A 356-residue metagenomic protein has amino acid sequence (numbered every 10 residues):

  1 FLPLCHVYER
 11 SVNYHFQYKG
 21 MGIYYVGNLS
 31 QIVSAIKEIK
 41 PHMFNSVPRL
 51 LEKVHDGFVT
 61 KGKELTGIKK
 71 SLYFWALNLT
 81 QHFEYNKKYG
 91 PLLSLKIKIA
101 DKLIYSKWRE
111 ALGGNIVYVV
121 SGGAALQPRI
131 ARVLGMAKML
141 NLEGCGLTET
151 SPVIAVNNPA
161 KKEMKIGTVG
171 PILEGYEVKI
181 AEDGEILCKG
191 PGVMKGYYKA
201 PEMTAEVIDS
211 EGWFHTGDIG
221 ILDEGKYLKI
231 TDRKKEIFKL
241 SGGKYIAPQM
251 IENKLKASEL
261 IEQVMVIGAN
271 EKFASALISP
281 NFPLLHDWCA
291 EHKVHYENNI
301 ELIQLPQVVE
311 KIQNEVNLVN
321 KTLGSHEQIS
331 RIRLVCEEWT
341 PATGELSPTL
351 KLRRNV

Functional and structural regions predicted by a protein language model:
L4-Y105, N115: Conserved AMP-binding/adenylation subdomain of ANL enzymes
H6-Y8, R49, G123-I130, E143-A160 (+3 more regions): Conserved A3 ("GATE") glycine/threonine-rich loop of ANL adenylate-forming enzymes
L95, K162, I166, V193-G217 (+3 more regions): Conserved ANL (AMP-binding/adenylate-forming) active-site segment centered on the GW(Y/F)…HTG consensus within
L126, L134-L140, L147-I166, A200-M203 (+1 more regions): Active-site loops of AMP-binding adenylate-forming
P171-L240, A257: Conserved ATP-binding/catalytic segment of the ANL
V193, Y227-K256, L285-P306, S325-I329 (+2 more regions): Adenylate-forming
I219, E224, S258-P283: C-terminal boundary motif of the adenylate-forming
Q263-I267, Q313-V356: Conserved C-terminal "lid"/linker of ANL adenylate-forming enzymes
